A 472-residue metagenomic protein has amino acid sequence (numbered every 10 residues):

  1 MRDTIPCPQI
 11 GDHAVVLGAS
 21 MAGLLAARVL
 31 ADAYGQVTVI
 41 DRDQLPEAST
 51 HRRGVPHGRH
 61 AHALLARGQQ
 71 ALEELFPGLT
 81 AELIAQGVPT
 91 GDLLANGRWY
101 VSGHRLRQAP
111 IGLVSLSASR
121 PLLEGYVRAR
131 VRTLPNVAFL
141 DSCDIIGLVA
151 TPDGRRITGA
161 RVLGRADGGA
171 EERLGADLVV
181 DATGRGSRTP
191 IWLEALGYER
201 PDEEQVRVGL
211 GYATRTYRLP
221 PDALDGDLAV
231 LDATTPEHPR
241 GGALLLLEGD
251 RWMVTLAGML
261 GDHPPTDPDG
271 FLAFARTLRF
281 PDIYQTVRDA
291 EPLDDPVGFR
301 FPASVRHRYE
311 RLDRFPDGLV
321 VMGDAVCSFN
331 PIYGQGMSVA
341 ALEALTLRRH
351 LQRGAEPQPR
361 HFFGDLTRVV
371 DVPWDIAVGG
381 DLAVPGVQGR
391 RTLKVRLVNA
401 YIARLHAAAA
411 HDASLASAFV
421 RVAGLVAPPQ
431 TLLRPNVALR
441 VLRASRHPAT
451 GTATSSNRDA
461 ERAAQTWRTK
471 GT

Functional and structural regions predicted by a protein language model:
M1-D12, G169: A short, basic/flexible loop-to-alpha-helix module at the beginning of a structural domain
C7-I40: N-terminal Rossmann-like FAD-binding beta1-loop-alpha1 element of flavoenzymes
V29, S49-R98: N-terminal FAD cofactor-binding segment of flavoenzymes
A63-L64, P110-A129, R188, P265-T266: Short beta-strand to alpha-helix junction loop
V101-R120, I157-G159, L256-M259: Helix-loop-beta segment of a Rossmann-like dinucleotide-binding subdomain
S117, D262-P373: FAD/FMN-dependent oxidoreductases across multiple families
T133-F280: Predominantly flavin-linked oxidoreductase catalytic cores and closely associated redox partners
R348-T472: C-terminal helical "tail/cap" subdomain of flavin- and related membrane-associated enzymes
